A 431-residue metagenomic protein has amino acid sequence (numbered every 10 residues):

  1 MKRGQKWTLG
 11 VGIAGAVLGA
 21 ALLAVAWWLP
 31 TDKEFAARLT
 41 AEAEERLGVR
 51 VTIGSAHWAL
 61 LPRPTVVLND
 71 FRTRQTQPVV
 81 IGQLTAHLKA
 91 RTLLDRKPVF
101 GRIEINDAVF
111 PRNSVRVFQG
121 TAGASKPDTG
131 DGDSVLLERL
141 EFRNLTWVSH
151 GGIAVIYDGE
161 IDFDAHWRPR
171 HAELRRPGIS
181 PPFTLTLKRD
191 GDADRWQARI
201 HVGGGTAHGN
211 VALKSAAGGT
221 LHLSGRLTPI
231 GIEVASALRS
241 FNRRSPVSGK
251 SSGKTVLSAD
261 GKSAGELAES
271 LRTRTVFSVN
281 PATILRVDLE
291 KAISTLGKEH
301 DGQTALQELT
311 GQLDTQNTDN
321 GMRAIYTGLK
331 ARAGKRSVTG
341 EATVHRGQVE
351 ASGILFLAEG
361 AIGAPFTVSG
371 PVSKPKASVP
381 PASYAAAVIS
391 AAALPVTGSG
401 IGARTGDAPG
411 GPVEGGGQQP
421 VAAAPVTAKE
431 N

Functional and structural regions predicted by a protein language model:
M1-L47, G402-G411: N-terminal type II signal-anchor transmembrane helix that functions as the membrane-insertion/stop-transfer segment
F35-V49, R63, I103, V135-F142 (+1 more regions): N-terminal "mature head" segments of proteins
L47-G54, Q307: A short, amphipathic edge element
H57-V117, D128-L145, G265-L267: Flexible beta-edge/linker motif
P64-T65, N69-R72, G101-P111, H166-A391: Small-residue helix/turn framework positions
R116-G123, E290-L296: Flexible, surface-exposed loop regions and adjacent strand-edge segments of Gram-negative outer-membrane beta-barrel
Q119-G130, I153-H171, A386-P395: Short, surface-exposed polybasic-and-hydrophobic patches located at secondary-structure transitions
Y384-N431: Compositionally biased, proline/threonine/alanine/serine-rich low-complexity intrinsically disordered stretches
